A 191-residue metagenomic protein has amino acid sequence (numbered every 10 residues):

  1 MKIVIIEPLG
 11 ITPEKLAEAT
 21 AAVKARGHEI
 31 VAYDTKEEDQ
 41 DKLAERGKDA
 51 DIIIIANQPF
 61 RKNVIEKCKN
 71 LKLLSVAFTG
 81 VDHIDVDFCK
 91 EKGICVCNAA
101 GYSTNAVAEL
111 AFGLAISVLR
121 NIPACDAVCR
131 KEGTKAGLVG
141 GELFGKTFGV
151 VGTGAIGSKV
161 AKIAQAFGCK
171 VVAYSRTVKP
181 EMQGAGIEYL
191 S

Functional and structural regions predicted by a protein language model:
M1-A50: N-terminal glycine-/charge-rich "phosphate-binding" loop or analogous flexible N-terminal tail
A44-G47, I65-C68, L143: A short, aliphatic-rich alpha-helical micro-motif
K62-I65, T177-S191: Rossmann-like adenosine-cofactor binding region
D82-I94: Rossmann-fold NAD(P)-binding glycine/threonine-rich loop
K92-I94, A100-T147, K162, A166 (+2 more regions): Phosphate-binding beta-alpha-beta segment of Rossmann-like dinucleotide-binding domains, i.e., the NAD(P)
T153-G154: Glycine-rich Rossmann-fold phosphate-binding loop(s) that bind the pyrophosphate of adenine dinucleotide cofactors
G157-S158: N-terminal Rossmann-fold NAD(P) dinucleotide-binding loop
